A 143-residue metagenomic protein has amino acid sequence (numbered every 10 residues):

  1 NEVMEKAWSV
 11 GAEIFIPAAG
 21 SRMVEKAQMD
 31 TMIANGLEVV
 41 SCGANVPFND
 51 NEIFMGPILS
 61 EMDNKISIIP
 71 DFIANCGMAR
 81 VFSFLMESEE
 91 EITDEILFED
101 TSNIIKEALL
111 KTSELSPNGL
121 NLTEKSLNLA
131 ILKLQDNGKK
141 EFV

Functional and structural regions predicted by a protein language model:
N1-K26, C42: Rossmann-like NAD(P)-binding element
K6-W8, T31-G36: A short alpha-helix capping/helix-coil boundary motif
A19-A27, T31, P47-N51: Beta-loop-alpha module in the N-terminal Rossmann-like domain of NAD(P)-dependent dehydrogenases, especially those
I33-V143: Adenosine-phosphate binding glycine-rich loop
